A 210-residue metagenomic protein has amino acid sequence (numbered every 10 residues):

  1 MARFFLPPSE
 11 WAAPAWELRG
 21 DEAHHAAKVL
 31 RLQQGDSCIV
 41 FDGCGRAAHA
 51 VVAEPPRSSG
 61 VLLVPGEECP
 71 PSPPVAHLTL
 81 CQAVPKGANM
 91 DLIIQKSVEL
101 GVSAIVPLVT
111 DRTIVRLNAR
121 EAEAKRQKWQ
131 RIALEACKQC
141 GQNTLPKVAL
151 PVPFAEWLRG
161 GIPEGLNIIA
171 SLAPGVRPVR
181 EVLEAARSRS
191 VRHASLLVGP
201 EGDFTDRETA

Functional and structural regions predicted by a protein language model:
M1-P70, R120: N-terminal positively charged helical leader segments and presequences
R3, A15, S37-C38, G60-L62 (+5 more regions): Structural motif
V29, G43, P85, Q139 (+1 more regions): Short glycine/serine/threonine-biased micro-segments
P70-L172: RNA substrate-binding interface of SAM-dependent RNA methyltransferases
W157-P163, R180-R189: Short amphipathic alpha-helix with an adjacent loop that forms part of the alpha/beta core around
S171-V179, E201-G202: A general structural motif
R187-A210: A glycine-rich beta-strand to alpha-helix segment that forms a phosphate/ribose-binding loop at ligand/cofactor sites
